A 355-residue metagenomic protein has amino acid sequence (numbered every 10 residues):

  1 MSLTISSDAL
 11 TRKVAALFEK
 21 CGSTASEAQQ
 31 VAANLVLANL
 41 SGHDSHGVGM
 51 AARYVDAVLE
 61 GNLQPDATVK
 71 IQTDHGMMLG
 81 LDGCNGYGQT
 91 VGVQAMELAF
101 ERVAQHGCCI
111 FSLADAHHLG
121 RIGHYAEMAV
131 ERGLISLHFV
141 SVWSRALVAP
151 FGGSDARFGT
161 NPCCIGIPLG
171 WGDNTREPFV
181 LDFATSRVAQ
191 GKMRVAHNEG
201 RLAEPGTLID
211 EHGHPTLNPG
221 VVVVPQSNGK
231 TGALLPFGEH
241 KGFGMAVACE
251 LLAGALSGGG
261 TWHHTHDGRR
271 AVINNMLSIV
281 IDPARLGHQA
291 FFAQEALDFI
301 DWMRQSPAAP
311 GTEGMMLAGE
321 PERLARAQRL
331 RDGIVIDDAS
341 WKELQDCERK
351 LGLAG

Functional and structural regions predicted by a protein language model:
S2-L10, S23-G49, L63-D74, R270-I273 (+1 more regions): N-terminal glycine-rich anion-binding loops that anchor highly charged ligand groups
T4-I5, L10, K20, L256 (+1 more regions): Catalytic-core signal marking the mid-to-C-terminal active-site face
H46-F100: Active-site cofactor/substrate anionic-group-binding motifs, chiefly glycine- and Lys/Arg-rich phosphate-binding loops
L79-G172, V180-F183: A generic, well-ordered mixed alpha/beta core segment in the N-terminal half of proteins
V148-V223: Phosphate/diphosphate-binding glycine-rich loops and adjacent basic-rich segments that engage nucleotide
D155-F158, I165-P168, A184, G244-G260 (+1 more regions): N-terminal nucleophile
Q190-G258, R269-A271: Small-residue-enriched flexible segments
